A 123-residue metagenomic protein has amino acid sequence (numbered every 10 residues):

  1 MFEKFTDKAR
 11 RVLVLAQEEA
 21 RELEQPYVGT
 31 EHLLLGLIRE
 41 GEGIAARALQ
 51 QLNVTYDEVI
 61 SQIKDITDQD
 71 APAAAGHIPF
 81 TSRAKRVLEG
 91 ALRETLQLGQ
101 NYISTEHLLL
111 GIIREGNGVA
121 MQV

Functional and structural regions predicted by a protein language model:
M1-V123: Histone-fold recognition with a strong bias for associated Lys/Arg-rich disordered tails
